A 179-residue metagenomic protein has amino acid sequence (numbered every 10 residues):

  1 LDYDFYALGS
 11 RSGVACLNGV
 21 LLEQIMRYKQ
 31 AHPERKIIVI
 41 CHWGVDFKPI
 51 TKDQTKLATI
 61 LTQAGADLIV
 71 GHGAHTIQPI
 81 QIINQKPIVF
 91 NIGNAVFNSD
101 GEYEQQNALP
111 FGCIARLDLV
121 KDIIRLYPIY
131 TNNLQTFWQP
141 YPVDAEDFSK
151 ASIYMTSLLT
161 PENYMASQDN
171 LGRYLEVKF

Functional and structural regions predicted by a protein language model:
L1-F179: Acidic, metal/ion-coordinating pockets
